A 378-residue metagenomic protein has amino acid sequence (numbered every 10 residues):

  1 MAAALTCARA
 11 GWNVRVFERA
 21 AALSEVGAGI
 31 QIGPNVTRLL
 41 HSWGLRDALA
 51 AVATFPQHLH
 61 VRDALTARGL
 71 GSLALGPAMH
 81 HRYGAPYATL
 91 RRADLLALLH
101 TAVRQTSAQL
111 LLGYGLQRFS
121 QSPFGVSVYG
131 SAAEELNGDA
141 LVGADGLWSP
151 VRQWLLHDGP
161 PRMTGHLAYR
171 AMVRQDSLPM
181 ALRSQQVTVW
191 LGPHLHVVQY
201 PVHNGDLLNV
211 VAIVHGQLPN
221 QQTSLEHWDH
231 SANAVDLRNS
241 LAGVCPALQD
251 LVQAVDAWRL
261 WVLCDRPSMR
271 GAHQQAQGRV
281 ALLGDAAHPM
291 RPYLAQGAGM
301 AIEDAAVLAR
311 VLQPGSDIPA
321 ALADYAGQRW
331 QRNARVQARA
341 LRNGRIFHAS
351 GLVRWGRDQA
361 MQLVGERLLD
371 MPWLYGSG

Functional and structural regions predicted by a protein language model:
M1-A21, V142-G143, Q199, D236-L237 (+1 more regions): Conserved mid-domain beta->alpha element of the FAD-binding
R15, Q109, N209-V211: A structural signal for isolated positions on well-ordered beta-strands in alpha/beta enzyme cores
G33-R174, P219-R238: Conserved N-terminal helical subregion
A51, H58, A67, D250 (+2 more regions): C-terminal helical "tail/cap" subdomain of flavin- and related membrane-associated enzymes
G125-S127, S184-V187: Short, hydrophobic/aromatic-rich segments at coil-to-beta transitions
S149, A168-R170, L195-V198, A287-H288: Histidine-centered metal-chelating micro-motifs
Q185-T223, H230, A234, L241-A242: Active-site substrate-recognition segment that forms the wall of the catalytic cavity or substrate channel
S224-R259, I318-P319, A326-G327: Flavin-binding catalytic cores
